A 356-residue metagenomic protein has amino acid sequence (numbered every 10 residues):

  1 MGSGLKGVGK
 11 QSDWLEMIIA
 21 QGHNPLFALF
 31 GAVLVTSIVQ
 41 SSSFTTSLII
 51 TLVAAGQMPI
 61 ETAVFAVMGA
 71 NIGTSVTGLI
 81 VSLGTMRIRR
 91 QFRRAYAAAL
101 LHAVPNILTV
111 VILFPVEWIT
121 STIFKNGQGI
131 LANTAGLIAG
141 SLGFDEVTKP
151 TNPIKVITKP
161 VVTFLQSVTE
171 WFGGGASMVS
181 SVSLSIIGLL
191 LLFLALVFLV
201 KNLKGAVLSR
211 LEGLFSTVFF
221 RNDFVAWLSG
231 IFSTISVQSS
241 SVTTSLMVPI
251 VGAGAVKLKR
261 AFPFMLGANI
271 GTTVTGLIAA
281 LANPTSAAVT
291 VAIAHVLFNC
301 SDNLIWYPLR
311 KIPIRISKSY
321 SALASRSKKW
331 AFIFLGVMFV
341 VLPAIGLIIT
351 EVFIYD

Functional and structural regions predicted by a protein language model:
M1-L29, V161-W227: Helix-loop-helix hairpins and the membrane-proximal interhelical loops of multi-pass alpha-helical transport proteins
G2, N24, A28, A32 (+23 more regions): Alpha-helical transmembrane segments in multi-pass membrane proteins
S3, I80-R93, A97-P160, L190-V197 (+2 more regions): Juxtamembrane and boundary regions of transmembrane helices in multi-pass small-molecule transporters and channels
G9-K10, P25-A28, G56-I60, Q91-R93 (+2 more regions): Short hydrophobic/aromatic segments of transmembrane alpha-helices and their interfaces
S12, A20-H23, T36-N71, G84-M86 (+2 more regions): Membrane-interfacial helix-loop connectors
W14-H23, Q91-V104, E212-L228, G254-A255 (+3 more regions): Membrane-interface segments at loop-to-transmembrane junctions
L48-L52, Q166-E170, G346: Membrane-embedded alpha-helical segments in integral membrane proteins
L142-P150, T169, G173, L211 (+2 more regions): Residue-level signal for secondary-structure boundary elements
